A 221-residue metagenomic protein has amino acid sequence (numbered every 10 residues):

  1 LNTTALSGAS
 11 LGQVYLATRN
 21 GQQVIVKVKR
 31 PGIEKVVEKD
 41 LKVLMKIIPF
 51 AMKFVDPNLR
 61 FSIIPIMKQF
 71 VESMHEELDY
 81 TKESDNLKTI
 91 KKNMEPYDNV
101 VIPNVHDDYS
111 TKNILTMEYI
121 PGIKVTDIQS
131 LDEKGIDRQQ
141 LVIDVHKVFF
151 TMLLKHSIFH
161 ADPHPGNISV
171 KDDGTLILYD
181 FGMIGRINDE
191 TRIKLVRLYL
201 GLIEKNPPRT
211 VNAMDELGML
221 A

Functional and structural regions predicted by a protein language model:
L1-A221: Conserved catalytic cores of large enzyme domains
